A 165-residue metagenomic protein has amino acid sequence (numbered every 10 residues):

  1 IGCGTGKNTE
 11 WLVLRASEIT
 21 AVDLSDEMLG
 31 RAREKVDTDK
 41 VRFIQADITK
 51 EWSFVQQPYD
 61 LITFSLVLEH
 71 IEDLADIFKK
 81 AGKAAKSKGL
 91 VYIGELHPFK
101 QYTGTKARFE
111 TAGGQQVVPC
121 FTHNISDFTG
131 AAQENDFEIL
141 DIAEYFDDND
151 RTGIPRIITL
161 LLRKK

Functional and structural regions predicted by a protein language model:
I1-K50: Class I SAM-dependent methyltransferase SAM/SAH-binding core
E18, L90, E138: Residues at the starts of beta-strands that form the adenosine-phosphate
S53-I62: A short acidic, Gly/Pro-enriched loop at the edge of an enzyme's catalytic core that lines a small-molecule cofactor
L61-L74: A short SAM/SAH-binding and catalytic strip from SAM-dependent methyltransferases
A75-S87: A short glycine-rich, Lys/Arg-flanked "PGG" loop and its adjoining helix->strand segment in the class I
Y92-P119: Conserved class I S-adenosyl-L-methionine
C120-D136, L140-I142: Short alpha-helix
R151-K165: Core SAM-dependent methyltransferase catalytic element
